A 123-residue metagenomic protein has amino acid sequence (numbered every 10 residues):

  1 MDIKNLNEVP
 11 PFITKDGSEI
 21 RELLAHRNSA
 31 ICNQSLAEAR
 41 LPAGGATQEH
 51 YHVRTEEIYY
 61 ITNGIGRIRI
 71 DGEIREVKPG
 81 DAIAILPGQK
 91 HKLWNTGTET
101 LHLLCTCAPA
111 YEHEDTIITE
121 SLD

Functional and structural regions predicted by a protein language model:
M1-Q34, Q48, I118-D123: A short, N-terminal "cap"/entry segment at the start of jelly-roll beta-barrel domains of the cupin/DSBH fold
E22, A37-H52: Conserved short histidine dyad/triad with adjacent acidic residue
N33, T47-V53, W94-T96, T116: Short histidine-centered beta-strand/loop micro-motifs that create catalytic or ligand/metal-coordination sites
A43, R54, E73, Q89-K90 (+1 more regions): A generic "binding-loop/recognition-motif" signal
A46-Q48, R67, I83, P87-L93: Histidine-centered metal-chelating micro-motifs
R54-E56, I61-G66: Glycine- and acidic-residue-biased ligand/ion/polar-headgroup-sensing regions
G72-P87: Short acidic-glycine-tyrosine-enriched beta hairpin
P87-H113: Ligand-binding loop in jelly-roll beta-barrel domains
